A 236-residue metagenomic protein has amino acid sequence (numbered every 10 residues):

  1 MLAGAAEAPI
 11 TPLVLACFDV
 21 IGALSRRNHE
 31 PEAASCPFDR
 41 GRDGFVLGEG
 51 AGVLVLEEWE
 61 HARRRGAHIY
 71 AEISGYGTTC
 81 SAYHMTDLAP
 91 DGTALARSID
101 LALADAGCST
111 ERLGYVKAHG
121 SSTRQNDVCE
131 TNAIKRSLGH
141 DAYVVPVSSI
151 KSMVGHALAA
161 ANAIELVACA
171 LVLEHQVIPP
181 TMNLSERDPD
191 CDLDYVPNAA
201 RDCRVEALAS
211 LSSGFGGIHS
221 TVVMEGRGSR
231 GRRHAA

Functional and structural regions predicted by a protein language model:
M1-A6, H68-Y76, E111-A118, V145-S152 (+2 more regions): Beta-strand segments within the central parallel beta-sheet cores of soluble alpha/beta enzyme folds
M1-H61, A159-A236: Conserved beta-strand-centric core segments of catalytic alpha/beta enzyme folds
A8, T78-C80, G120-T123, M153-G155: Short, catalytically relevant binding-site loops at active-site mouths
R27-H29, A94-S98, A133-V147: Gly/Ser/Thr-rich active-site loops/lids in small-molecule metabolic enzymes that frequently grip phosphoryl groups
H29-C108, G114-Y115, S229-A236: Condensing-enzyme catalytic core mediating Claisen C-C bond formation in acyl metabolism
E32-R40, C80, Y143-S152, R204: Glycine/charged-rich beta-loop-alpha catalytic/anionic-binding loops adjacent to active sites
Y83-G92, S121-L138, A157-I164, D194: Short glycine/threonine-rich loop-to-helix capping motif typified by GTGT followed within a few residues by an Asp-Pro
S98-A106, A133, S137, C169 (+1 more regions): Stable alpha-helical structural segments in soluble proteins, enriched in small hydrophobic residues
